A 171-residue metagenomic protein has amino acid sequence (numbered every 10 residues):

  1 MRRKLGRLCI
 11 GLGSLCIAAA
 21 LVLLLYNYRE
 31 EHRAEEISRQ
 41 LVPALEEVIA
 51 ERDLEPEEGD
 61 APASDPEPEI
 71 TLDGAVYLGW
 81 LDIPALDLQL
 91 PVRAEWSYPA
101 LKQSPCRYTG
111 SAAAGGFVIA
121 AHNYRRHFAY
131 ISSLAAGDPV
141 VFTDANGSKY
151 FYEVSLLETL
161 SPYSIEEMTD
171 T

Functional and structural regions predicted by a protein language model:
K4-T171: Solvent-exposed, non-transmembrane regions of membrane-associated and secreted proteins
